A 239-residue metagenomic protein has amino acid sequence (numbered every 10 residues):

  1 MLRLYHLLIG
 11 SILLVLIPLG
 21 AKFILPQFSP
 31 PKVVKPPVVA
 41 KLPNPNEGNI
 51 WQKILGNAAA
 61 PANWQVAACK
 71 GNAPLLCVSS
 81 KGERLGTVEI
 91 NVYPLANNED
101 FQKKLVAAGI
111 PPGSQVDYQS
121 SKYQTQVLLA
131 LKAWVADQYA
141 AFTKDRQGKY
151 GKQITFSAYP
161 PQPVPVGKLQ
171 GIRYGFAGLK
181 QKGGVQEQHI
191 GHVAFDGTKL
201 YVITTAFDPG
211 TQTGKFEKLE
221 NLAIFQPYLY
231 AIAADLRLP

Functional and structural regions predicted by a protein language model:
L2-L105, G148-G151, T155-L169, K180-Q186 (+1 more regions): N-terminal targeting sequences that direct proteins away from the cytosol to non-cytosolic compartments
P18, F28-K32, K104-A136: N-terminal trafficking/processing presequences and adjacent post-cleavage segments of proteins routed to secretion
N97, G109, S114-Q115, A140 (+1 more regions): N-terminal "first-domain core" detector
A107-V116, H192-F195, L222-F225: Short, low-complexity, polar/charged sequence segments that are solvent-exposed and flexible
Q119-A194: Signature of long, low-cysteine stretches enriched in small and polar/charged residues
I190-D208: A short, solvent-exposed beta-edge/loop patch
